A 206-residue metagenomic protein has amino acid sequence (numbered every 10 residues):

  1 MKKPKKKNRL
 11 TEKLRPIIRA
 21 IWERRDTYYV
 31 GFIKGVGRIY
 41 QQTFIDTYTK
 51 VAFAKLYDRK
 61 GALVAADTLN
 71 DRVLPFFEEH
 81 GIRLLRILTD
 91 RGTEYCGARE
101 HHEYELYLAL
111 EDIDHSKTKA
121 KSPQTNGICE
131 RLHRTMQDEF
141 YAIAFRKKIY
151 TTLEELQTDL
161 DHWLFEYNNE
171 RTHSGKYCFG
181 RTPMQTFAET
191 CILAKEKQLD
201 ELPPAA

Functional and structural regions predicted by a protein language model:
M1-I45, V51, D71, D200 (+1 more regions): Mobile-element integrase/transposase regions, centering on the N-terminal DNA-binding/Zn-coordinating module
K2-P16, A20, E111-I113, T135-A206: C-terminal domain-tail junction helix/linker
G37, K55-H80: Active-site beta-loop-alpha junctions of metal-dependent nucleic acid enzymes, especially the RNase H-like/DDE
K50, I87-T89: Buried hydrophobic side chains on well-structured beta-strands
V51-K55, S116-T118, A142-A144: Short small-residue beta-strand/loop micro-motif enriched in glycine and branched aliphatics
V73, E103-Y104, W163: Residues within well-ordered alpha-helices
L84, D114-H115: Hydrophobic beta-strand scaffold residues
T89-R91, Y95, H101-L108, H115-E139 (+2 more regions): RNase H-like two-metal-ion nuclease catalytic core shared by retroviral integrases and related mobile-element nucleases
